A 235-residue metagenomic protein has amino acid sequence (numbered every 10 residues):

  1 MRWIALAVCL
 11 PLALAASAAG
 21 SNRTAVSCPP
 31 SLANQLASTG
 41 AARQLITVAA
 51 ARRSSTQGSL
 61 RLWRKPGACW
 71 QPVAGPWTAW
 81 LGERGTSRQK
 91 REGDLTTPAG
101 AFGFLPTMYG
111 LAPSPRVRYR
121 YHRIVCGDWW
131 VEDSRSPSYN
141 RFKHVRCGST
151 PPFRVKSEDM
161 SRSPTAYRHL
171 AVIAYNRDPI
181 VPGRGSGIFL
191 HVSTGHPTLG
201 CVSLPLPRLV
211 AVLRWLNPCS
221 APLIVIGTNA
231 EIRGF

Functional and structural regions predicted by a protein language model:
M1-W3: Positively charged n-region of N-terminal signal peptides that target proteins for export
A5-A15: Bacterial N-terminal signal peptides
A13-S27: Bacterial Sec-dependent signal peptides at the C-terminal "C-region" and cleavage site
R23-T198, L209-F235: Cell wall/extracellular polymer interaction/catalysis modules
C201: Short cysteine clusters
P205: Conserved "landmark" site that anchors the functional core of diverse proteins
